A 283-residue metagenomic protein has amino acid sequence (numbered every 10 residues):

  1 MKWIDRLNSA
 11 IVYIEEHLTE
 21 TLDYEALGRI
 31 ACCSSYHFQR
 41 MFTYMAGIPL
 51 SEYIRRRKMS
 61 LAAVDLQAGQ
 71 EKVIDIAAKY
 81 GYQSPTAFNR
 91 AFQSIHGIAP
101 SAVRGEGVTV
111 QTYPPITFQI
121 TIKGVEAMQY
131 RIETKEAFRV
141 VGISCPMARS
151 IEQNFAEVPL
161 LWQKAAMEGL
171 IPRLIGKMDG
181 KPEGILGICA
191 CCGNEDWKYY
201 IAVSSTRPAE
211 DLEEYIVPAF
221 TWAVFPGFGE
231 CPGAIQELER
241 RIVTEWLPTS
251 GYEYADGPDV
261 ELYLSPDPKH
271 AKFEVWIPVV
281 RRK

Functional and structural regions predicted by a protein language model:
M1-K2, R90-F138, E152: …primarily DNA-binding HTH/wHTH and HhH modules…
W3-I11, S35: Onset of an N-terminal alpha helix
N8-E25, Y44-Y80, G107-E126: Terminal helix-turn-helix DNA-binding modules in bacterial transcription factors
I14, F38, I242: Conserved hydrophobic/aromatic pocket- or pore-lining residues that grip, position, or stack substrates in active sites
A31, Y80-G81: Core residues of bacterial helix-turn-helix
S34-H37, Q83-S84: Short coil turns linking two alpha-helices in DNA-binding domains
F38, F42, A87-F88, F92: Short hydrophobic/aromatic patch on the recognition helix
E136, S144, S150-K283: C-terminal regulatory/effector modules of DNA-binding transcriptional regulators
